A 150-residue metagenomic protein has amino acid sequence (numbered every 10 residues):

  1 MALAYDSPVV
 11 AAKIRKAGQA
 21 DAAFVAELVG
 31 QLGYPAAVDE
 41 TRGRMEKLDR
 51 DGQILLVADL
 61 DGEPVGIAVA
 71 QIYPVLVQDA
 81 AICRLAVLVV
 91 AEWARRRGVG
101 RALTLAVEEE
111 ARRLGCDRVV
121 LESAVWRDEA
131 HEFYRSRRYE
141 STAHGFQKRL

Functional and structural regions predicted by a protein language model:
M1-K13: Short, low-complexity, intrinsically disordered N-terminal peptides in bacterial proteins
A12, K16-A23, E27-A80, A86 (+1 more regions): Acetyl-CoA-dependent GNAT
A17, L88-V90, S123: Hydrophobic adenine-recognition pocket in adenosine-nucleotide-binding enzymes
Y73, A91, R95, A124: Residue-level recognition of the GNAT/N-acetyltransferase active site
A80-E92, H144: Conserved acetyl-CoA binding element of GNAT-fold acetyltransferases
V90, R96-E109, S136: Conserved acetyl-CoA-binding loop-helix of GNAT-fold acetyltransferases
R101, V125-A143, K148: Conserved active-site alpha-helix within GNAT-family acetyltransferase domains
T104, A111-S123: Conserved GNAT acetyl-CoA-binding A-motif
